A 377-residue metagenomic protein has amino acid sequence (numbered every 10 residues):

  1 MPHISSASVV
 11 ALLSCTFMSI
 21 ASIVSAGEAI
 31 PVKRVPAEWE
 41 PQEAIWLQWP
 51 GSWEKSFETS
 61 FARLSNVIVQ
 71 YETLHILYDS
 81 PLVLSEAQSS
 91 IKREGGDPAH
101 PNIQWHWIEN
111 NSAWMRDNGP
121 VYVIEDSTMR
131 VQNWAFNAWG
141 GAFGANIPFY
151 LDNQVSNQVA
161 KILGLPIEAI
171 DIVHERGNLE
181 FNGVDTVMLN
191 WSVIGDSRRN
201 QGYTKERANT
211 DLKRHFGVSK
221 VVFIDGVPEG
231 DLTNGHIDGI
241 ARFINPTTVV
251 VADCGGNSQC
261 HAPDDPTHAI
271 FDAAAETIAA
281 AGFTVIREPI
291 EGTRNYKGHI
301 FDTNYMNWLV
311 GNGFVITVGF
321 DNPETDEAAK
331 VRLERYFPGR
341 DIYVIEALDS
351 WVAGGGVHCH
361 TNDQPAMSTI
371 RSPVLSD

Functional and structural regions predicted by a protein language model:
M1, S376-D377: Intervening/peripheral non-core polypeptide segments
M1-A11: Bacterial N-terminal signal peptides that target proteins for export
V10-A21: Bacterial N-terminal signal peptides
S22-A26: Signal peptide processing junction and immediate N-terminal pro/mature segment of secreted/exported proteins
G27-S376: The feature marks the mature, well-folded catalytic cores of soluble enzymes
